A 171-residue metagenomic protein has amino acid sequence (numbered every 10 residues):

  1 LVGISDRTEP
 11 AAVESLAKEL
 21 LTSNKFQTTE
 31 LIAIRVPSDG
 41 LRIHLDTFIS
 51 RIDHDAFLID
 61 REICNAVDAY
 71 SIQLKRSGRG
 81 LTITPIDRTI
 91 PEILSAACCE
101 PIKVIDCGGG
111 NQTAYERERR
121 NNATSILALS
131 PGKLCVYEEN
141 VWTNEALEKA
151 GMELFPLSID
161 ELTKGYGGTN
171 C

Functional and structural regions predicted by a protein language model:
L1-C171: The feature marks the mature, well-folded catalytic cores of soluble enzymes
